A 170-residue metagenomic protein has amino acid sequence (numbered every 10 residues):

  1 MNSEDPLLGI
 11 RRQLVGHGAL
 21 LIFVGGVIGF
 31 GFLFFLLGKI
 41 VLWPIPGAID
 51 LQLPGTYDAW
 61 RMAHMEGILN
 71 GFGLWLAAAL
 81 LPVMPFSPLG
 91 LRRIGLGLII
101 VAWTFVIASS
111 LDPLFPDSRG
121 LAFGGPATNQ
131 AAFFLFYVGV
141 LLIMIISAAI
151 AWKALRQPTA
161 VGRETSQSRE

Functional and structural regions predicted by a protein language model:
N2-Q13, F32-G55, L74-L96, L114-F123 (+1 more regions): Juxtamembrane membrane-water interface segments of multi-pass membrane proteins, especially cytoplasmic-side
G9-I10, G18, A132: Metal- and O2-centered redox machinery and metal/ROS homeostasis
G16-I40, A59-L81, L96-P113, L135-W152: Hydrophobic cores of alpha-helical transmembrane segments in multi-pass integral membrane proteins
A122-L135: Non-cytosolic membrane-interface motifs at loop->transmembrane helix junctions
